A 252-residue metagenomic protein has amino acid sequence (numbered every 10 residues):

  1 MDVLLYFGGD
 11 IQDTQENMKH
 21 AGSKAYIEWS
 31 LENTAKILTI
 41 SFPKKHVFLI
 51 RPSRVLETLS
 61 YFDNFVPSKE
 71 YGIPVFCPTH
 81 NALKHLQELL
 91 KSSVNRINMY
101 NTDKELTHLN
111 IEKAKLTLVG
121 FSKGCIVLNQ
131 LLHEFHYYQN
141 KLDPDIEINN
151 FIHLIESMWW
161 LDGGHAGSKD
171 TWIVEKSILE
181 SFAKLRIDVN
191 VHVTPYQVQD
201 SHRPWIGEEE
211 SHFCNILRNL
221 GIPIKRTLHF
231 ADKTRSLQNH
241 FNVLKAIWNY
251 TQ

Functional and structural regions predicted by a protein language model:
M1-D63: Short, surface-exposed "cap/lid" segments of acyl-processing enzymes
Y6, L49, L118, W160 (+1 more regions): Structural beta-sheet core signal
G9-Q12, R54-L56, K123, G164-A166 (+2 more regions): Conserved beta-strand elements of beta-rich interaction domains across eukaryotes, especially beta-propellers
Q15-I27, L59-P74, K169-T171, Q199-E208: Short, flexible/disordered intra-domain loops and linkers
S30, S60-N110, H133-K141, I148: Alpha/beta-hydrolase active-site loop
E32-F48, L154-I155, S181-N190, C214-R226: Structural alpha-beta junctions
I97-I187, V198-S201: Serine-dependent carboxylesterase/thioesterase catalytic core of lipase-like alpha/beta-hydrolase/SGNH enzymes
N190-Q252: C-terminal catalytic histidine-bearing segment of alpha/beta-hydrolase fold enzymes
